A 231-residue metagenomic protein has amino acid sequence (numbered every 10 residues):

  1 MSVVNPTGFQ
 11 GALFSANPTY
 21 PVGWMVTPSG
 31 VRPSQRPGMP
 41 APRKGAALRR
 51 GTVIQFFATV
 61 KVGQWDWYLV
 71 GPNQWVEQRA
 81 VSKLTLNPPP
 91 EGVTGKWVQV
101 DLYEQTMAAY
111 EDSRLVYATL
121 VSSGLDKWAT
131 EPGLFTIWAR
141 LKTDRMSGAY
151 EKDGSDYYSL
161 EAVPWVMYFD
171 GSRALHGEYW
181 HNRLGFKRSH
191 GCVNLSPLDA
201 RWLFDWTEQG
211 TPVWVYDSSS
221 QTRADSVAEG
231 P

Functional and structural regions predicted by a protein language model:
M1-T7, G45-S82: SH3/SH3-like beta-barrel superfamily modules
N5-R50: SH3-family beta-barrel domains
G8-Y20, V81-G95, V227-A228: Intrinsically disordered, low-complexity Ser/Thr-rich linker and spacer segments in cell-wall-related proteins
T27-P28, G63-Q64, V100-Q105, E161-A162 (+1 more regions): A short, compositionally biased
S34-Q35, M107-A109, D144-G148: Short, solvent-exposed loop/turn elements at domain surfaces
L84-L125: A structural motif detector for short, solvent-exposed N-terminal "entry" segments of globular domains
E91-V93, Y117-L120, L125-L134, A139-P231: Exported/periplasmic cell-wall-interacting domains
